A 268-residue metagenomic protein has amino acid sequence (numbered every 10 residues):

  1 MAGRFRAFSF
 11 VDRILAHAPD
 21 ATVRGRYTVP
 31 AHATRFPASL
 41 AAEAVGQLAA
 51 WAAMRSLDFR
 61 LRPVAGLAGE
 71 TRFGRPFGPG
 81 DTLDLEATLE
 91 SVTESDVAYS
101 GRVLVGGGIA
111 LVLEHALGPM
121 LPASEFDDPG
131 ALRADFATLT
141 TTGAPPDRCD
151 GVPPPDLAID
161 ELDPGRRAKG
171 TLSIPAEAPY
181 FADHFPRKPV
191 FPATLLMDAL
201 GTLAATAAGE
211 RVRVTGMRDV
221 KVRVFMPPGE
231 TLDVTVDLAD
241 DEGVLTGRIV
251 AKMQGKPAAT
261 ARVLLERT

Functional and structural regions predicted by a protein language model:
M1-R35, R60, G74-P79, E90-D96 (+6 more regions): Non-catalytic linker/capping segments at the edges of enzyme domains
V29, G46-A49, I174-A176, G201: Generic secondary-structure microfeatures
A33, P37-W51, P186-P189, M197: Compact, glycine-rich, soluble single-domain proteins
A44, P63-A65, R166: N-terminal cationic amphipathic segment used for targeting or macromolecule association
A49-E86, A110-L111, L117-G118, G201-T235 (+1 more regions): Hydrophobic beta-strand-centered segment that forms part of the acyl-chain substrate-binding groove
Y99: Short beta-strand/loop motifs in extracellular/secreted proteins, especially within beta-sandwich accessory domains
R102-L104: Internal, hydrophobic beta-strand segments that form the core of beta-sheet-rich folds
